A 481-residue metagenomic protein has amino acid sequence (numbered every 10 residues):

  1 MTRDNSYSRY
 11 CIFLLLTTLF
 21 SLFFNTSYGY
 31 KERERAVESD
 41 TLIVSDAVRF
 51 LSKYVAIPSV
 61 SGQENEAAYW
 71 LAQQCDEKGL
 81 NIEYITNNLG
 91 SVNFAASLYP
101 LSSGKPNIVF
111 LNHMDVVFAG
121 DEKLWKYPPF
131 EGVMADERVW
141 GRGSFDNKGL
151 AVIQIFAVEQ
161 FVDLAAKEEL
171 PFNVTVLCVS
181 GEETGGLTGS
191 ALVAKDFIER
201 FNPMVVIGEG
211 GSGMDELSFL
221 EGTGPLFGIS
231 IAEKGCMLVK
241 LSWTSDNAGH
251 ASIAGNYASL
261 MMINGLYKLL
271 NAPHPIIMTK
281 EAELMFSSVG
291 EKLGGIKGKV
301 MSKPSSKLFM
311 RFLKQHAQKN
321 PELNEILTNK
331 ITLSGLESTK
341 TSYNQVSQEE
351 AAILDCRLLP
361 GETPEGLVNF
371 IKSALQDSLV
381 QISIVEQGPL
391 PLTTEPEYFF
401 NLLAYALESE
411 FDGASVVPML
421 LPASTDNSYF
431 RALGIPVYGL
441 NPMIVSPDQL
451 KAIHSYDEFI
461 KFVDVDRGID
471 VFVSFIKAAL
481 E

Functional and structural regions predicted by a protein language model:
T2-F13: Bacterial N-terminal signal peptides that target proteins for export
F13-L22: Bacterial N-terminal signal peptides
S21-E38, M214: Bacterial Sec-dependent signal peptides at the C-terminal "C-region" and cleavage site
Y30-R142, K148, D163-F172, L354: Acidic/His- and Gly-rich active-site-bordering loop/insert found across diverse amide/peptide-bond hydrolases
S91, Y127, P171, F201-N202 (+4 more regions): Short, solvent-exposed loop/turn segments at the edges of secondary structure
S103-K105, M214-E216, G224, P275-K340 (+5 more regions): An extended, acidic, His-containing surface patch that forms the Zn2+-binding/catalytic region of metallohydrolases
R138, F145-G228, L323: Acidic/histidine-rich catalytic neighborhood of metal-dependent amide-processing enzymes
A191-D196, G249-P275: A short core secondary-structure module
